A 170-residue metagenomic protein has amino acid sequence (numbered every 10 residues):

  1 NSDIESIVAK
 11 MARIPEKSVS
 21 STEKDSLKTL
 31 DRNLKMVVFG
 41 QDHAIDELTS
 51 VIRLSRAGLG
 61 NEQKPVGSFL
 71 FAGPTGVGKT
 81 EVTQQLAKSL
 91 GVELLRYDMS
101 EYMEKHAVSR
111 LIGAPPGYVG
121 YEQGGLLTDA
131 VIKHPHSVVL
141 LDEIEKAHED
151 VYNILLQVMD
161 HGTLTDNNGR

Functional and structural regions predicted by a protein language model:
N1-R170: AAA+ P-loop NTPase nucleotide-binding core of proteostasis motors
